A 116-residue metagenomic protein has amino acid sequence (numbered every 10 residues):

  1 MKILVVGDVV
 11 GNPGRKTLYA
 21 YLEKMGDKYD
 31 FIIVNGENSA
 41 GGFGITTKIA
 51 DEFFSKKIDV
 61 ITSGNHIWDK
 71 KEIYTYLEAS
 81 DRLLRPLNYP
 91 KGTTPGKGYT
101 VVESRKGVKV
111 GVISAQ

Functional and structural regions predicted by a protein language model:
M1-Q116: Acidic, metal/ion-coordinating pockets
